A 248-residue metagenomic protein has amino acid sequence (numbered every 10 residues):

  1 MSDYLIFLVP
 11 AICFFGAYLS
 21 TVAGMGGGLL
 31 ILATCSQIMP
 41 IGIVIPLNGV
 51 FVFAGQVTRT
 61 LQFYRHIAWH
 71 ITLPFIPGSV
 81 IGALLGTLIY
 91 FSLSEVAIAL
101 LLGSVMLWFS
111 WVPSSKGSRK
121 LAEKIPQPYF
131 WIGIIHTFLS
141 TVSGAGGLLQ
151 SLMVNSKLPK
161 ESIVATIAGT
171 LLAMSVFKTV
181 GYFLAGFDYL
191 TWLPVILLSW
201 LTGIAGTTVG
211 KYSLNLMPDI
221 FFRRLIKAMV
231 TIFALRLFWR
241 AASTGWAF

Functional and structural regions predicted by a protein language model:
M1-L8, A122-P128: Membrane-interfacial loop-to-helix junctions in multi-pass transporters
I6, G49, L102-M106, S110 (+3 more regions): Residues within membrane-spanning alpha-helices of integral membrane proteins, especially the hydrophobic core/packing
I6-P74, I132-S140, G147-T207: Small-residue-rich hydrophobic segments that form or flank transmembrane alpha-helices in multi-pass membrane proteins
Q56-Y64, E95, A99-I125, Y212 (+1 more regions): Transmembrane helix exit motif
H70-P74, S92-V105, L216, F221-R224 (+1 more regions): Loop-to-transmembrane alpha-helix entry segments
T87-V96, L121, Y182-P194, L216 (+1 more regions): Membrane-interface helix termini and inter-helical loops of multi-pass transporters
T208-I232: Interfacial loop-to-transmembrane junctions
